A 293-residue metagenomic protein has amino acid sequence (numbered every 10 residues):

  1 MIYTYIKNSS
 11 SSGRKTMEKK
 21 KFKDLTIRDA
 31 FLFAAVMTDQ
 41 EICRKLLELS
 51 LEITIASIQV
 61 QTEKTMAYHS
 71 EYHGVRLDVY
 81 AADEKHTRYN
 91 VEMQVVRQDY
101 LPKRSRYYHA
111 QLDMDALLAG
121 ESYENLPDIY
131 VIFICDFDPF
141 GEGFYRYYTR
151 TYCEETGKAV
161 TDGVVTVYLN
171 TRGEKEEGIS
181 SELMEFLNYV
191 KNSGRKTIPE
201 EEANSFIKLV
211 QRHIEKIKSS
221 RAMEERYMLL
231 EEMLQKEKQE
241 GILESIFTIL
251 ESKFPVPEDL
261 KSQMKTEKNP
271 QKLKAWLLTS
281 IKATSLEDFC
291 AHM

Functional and structural regions predicted by a protein language model:
M1-T166, K175-E177, T284-H292: Accessory alpha/beta interaction modules
I2-K23, I27, F31, A82 (+2 more regions): Short, charged alpha-helical interaction segments and adjacent helix-coil junctions
V164-T171, K175, L183, N188-S193: C-terminal segments that line or cap access tunnels to active or ligand-binding sites in enzymes and enzyme-associated
